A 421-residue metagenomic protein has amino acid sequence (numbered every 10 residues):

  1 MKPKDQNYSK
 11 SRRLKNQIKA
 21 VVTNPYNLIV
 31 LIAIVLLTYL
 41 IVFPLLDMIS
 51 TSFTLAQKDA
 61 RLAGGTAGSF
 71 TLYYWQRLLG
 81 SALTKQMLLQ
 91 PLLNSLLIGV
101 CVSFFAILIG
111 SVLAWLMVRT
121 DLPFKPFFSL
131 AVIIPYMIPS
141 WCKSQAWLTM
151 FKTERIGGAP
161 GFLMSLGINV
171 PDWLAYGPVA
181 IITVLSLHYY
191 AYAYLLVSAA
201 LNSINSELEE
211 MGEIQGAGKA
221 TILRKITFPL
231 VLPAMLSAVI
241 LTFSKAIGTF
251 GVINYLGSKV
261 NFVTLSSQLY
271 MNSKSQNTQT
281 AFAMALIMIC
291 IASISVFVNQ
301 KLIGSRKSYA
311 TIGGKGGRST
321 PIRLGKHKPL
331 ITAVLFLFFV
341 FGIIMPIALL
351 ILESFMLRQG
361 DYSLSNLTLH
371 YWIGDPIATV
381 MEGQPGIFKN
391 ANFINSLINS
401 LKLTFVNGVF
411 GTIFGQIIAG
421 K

Functional and structural regions predicted by a protein language model:
M1-I32, Q300-L337: Transmembrane alpha-helical segments of polytopic membrane transport and secretion proteins
P25-A60, Y74-L201, L230-G251, Y255 (+3 more regions): Membrane-water interface segments at the C-terminal ends of transmembrane alpha-helices in multi-pass inner-membrane
A60-A67, G218, K307-R323, Q359-V380: Juxtamembrane inter-helical linkers in multi-pass membrane proteins
L62-G64, K152, F250-S275, D361-L367: Glycine-rich helix-loop "coupling/hinge" segments at transmembrane-helix boundaries in multipass transporters
T71, V197-E210, K219, L232 (+3 more regions): Transmembrane helix boundary and interhelical loop/hinge segments in multi-pass membrane proteins
L122, L208, A217-K219, F250 (+1 more regions): Membrane-helix interface/capping residues of multi-pass secondary transporters
Q215-A217, P229: Glycine/proline-centered hinge or cleavage motifs at structural transition points of membrane proteins
V260, Y270-I291: Helix-loop-helix hairpin linking two adjacent transmembrane segments in secondary transporters
